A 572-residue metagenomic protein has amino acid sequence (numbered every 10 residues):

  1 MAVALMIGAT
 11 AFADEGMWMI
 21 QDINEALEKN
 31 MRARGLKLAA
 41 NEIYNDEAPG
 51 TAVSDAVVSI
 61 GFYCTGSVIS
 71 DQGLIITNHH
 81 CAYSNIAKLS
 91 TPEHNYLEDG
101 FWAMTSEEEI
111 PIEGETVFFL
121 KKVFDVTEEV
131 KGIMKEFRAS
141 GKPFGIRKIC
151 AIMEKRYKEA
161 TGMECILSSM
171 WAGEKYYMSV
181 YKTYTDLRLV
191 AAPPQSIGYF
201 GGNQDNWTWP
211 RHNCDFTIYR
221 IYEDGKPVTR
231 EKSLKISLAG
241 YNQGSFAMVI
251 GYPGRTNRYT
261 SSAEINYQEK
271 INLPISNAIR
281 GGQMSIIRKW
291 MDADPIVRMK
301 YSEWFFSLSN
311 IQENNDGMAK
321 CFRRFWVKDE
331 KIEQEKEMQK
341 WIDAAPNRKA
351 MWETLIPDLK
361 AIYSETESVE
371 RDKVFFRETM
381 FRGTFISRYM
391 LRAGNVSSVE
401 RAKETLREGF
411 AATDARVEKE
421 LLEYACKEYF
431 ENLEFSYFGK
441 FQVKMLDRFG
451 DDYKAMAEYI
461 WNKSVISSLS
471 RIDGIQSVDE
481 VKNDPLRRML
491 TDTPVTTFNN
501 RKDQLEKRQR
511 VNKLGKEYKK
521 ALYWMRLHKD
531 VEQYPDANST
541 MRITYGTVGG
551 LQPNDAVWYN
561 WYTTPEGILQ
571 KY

Functional and structural regions predicted by a protein language model:
M1-G8: Bacterial N-terminal signal peptides
G8-Y572: Terminal presequence/propeptide segments associated with secretion/organelle targeting and zymogen/polyprotein
